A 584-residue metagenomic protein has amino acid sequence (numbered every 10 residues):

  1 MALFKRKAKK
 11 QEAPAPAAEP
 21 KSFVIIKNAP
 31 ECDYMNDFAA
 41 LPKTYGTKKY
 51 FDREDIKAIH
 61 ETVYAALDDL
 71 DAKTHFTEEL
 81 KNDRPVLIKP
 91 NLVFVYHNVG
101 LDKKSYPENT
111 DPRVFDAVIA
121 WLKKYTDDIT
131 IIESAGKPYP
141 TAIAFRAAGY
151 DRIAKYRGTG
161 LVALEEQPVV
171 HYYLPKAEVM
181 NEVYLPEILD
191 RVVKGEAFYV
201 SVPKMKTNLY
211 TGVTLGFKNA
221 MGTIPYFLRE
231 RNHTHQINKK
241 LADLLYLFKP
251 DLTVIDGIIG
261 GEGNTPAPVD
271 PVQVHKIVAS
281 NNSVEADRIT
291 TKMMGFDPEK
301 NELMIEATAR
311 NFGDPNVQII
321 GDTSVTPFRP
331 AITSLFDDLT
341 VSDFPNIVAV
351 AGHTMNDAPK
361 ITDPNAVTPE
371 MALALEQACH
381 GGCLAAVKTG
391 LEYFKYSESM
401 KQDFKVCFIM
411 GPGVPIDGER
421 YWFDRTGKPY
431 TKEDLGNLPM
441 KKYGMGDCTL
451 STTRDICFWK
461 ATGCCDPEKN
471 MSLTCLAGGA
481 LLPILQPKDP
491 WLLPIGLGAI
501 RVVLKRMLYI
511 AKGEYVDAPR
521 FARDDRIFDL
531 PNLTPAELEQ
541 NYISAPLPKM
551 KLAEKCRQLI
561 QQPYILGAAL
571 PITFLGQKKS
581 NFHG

Functional and structural regions predicted by a protein language model:
A2-G584: N-terminal and secondary-structure boundary signal
